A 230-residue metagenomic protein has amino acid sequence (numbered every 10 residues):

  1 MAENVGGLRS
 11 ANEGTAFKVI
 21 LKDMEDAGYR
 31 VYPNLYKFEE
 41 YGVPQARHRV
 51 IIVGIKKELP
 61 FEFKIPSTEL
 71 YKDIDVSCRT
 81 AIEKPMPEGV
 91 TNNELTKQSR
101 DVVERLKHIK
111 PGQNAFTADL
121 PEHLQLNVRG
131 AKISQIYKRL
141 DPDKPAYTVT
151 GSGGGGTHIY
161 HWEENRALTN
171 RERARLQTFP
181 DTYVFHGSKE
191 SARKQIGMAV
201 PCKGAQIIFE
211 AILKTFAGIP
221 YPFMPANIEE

Functional and structural regions predicted by a protein language model:
M1-I136: Class I S-adenosyl-L-methionine
D101-E230: C-terminal target-recognition/interaction regions appended to catalytic cores
